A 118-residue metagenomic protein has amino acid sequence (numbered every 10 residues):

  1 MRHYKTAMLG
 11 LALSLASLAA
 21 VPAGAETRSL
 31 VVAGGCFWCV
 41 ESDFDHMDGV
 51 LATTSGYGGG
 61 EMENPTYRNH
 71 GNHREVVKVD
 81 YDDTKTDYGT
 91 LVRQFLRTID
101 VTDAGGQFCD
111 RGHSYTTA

Functional and structural regions predicted by a protein language model:
R2-K5, V21-A118: Flexible coil/turn and secondary-structure edge motifs
A7-A19: Bacterial N-terminal signal peptides
